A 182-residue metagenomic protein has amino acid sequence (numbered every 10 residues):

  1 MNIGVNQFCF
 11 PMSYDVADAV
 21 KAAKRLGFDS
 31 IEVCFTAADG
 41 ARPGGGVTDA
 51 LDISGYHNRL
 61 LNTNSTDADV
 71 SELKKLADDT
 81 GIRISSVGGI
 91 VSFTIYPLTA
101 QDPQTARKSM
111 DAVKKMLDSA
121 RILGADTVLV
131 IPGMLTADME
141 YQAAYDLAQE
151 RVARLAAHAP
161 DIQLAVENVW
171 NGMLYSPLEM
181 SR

Functional and structural regions predicted by a protein language model:
M1-Y14: Boundary/entry segment of secreted carbohydrate-active catalytic domains
G4-N6, I31, A165: Conserved Rossmann-like nucleotide-binding pocket used by diverse enzymes that bind dinucleotide cofactors
C9, C34-F35, G88: Residue-level recognition of beta-strand->loop/alpha-helix junctions
S13-A17, T66-S71, L174-P177: Structural motif corresponding to alpha-helix initiation and N-cap regions
A17-D39, L123-D126: Catalytic domains of carbohydrate-active enzymes, especially glycoside hydrolases
E32-D78, P132-M139: Glycine-rich, proline-tolerant flexible connector loops at the mouths of alpha/beta enzymes
D78-S86, S92-R182: Active-site acidic/histidine proton-transfer and metal-coordination neighborhood in alpha/beta enzyme cores
